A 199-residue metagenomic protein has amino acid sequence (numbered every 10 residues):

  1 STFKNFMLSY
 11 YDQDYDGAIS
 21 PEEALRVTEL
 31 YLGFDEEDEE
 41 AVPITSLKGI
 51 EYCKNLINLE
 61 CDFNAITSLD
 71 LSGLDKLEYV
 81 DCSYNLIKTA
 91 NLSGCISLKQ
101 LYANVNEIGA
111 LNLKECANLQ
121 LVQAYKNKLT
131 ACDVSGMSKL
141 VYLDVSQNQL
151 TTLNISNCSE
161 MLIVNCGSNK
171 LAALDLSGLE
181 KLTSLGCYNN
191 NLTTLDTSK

Functional and structural regions predicted by a protein language model:
S1-N58, A65, D75, I96 (+4 more regions): N-terminal capping/linker segments that flank leucine-rich repeat
E23, G49-Y52, D62, G73 (+10 more regions): C-terminal capping segment of individual leucine-rich repeats
T28-G33, L59-C61, E78-C82, K99-A103 (+4 more regions): Conserved hydrophobic beta-strand positions in leucine-rich repeat
V42, N64, N85, A103-N106 (+4 more regions): Consensus "Asn ladder" position of solenoid repeat domains
L47-I50, L69-L71, A90, L111-L113 (+4 more regions): Canonical leucine-rich repeat
E60-D62, A90, N112, Q123-K126 (+4 more regions): Short, conserved structural micro-motifs that define repeat-unit consensus positions and nucleotide-binding loops
N91, L101, N112, T130 (+7 more regions): Intrinsic-disorder/low-complexity detector
